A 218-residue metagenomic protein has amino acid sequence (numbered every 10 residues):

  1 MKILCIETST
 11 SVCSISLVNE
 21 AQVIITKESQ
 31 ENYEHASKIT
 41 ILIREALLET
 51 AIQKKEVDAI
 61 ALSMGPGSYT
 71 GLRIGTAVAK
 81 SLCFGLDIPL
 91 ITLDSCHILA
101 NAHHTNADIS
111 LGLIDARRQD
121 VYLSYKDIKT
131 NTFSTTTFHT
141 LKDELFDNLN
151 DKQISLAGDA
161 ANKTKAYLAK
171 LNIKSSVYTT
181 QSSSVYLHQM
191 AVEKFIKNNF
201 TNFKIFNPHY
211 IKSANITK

Functional and structural regions predicted by a protein language model:
M1-M64, Q181: N-terminal beta-alpha supersecondary unit
Q22, E31, P89-Q181, Y210 (+1 more regions): Surface "functional belts" at beta-alpha junctions
Q30-K38, Y69, R73, A77 (+2 more regions): Residues at secondary-structure transition points
A46-T50, G85, H103, S184-F195: Stable alpha-helical structural segments in soluble proteins, enriched in small hydrophobic residues
T50-K55, T105-D108, N148-K152, F195 (+1 more regions): Glycine-rich phosphate-binding loop signature in dinucleotide/nucleotide-binding domains
A59-L90, S95: DPxDG-like acidic metal-binding loop motif
F133, V177-K218: Acyltransferase
